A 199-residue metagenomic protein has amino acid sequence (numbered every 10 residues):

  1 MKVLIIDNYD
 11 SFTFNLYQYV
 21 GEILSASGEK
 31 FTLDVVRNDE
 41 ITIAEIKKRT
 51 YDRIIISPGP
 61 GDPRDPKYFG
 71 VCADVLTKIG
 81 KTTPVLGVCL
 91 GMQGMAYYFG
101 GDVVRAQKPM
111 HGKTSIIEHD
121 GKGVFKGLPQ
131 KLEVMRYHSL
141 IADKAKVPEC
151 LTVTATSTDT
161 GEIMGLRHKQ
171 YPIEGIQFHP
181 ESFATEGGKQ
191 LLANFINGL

Functional and structural regions predicted by a protein language model:
K2-V3, Y17-L86, F99: Flexible gly/pro-rich beta->alpha loop and the following alpha-helix that scaffold active-site loops
D7, C89: Conserved G/P- and acidic residue-centered "switch" motifs that form tight phosphate/ATP-binding loops in soluble
T13: Active-site-adjacent helical/loop segments in soluble small-molecule enzymes
L16, K67-Y68, V147, G187-L191: Residues at alpha-helix caps and immediate loop-helix transition turns in enzyme cores, especially N- and C-cap
G61, G91-M92: Alpha-helix capping/helix-boundary segments
G70-L86, Q93-I173, F178, F183-E186: Pocket-forming structural segment of enzyme catalytic cores
S182-L199: Acyltransferase
